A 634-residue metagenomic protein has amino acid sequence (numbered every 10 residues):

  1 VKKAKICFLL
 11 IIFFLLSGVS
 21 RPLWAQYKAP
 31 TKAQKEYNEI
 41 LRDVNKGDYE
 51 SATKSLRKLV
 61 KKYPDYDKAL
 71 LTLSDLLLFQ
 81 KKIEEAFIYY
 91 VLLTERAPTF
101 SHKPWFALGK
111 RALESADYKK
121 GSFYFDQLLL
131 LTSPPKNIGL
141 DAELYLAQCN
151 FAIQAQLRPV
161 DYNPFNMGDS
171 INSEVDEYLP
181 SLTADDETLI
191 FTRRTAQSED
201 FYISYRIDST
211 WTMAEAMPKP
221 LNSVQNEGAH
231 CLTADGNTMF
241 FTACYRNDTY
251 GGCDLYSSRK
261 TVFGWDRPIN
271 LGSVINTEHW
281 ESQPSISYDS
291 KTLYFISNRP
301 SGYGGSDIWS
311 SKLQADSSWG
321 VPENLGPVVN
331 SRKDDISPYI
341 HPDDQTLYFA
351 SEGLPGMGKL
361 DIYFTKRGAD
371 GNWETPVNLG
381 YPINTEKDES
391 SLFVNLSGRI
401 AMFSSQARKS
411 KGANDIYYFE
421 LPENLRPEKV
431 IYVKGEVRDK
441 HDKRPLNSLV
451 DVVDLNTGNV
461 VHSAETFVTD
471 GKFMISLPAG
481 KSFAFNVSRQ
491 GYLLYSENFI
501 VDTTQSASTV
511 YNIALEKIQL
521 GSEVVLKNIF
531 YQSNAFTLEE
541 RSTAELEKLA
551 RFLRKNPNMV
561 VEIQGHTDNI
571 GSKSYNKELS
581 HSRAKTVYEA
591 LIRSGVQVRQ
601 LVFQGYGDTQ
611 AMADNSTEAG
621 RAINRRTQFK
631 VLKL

Functional and structural regions predicted by a protein language model:
T31-D65: Alpha-helical segment of the N-proximal tetratricopeptide repeat
Q34, F79, F100-K103, A107 (+7 more regions): Short, conserved micro-motifs composed of acidic
S351, P355-G358, N556, Q564-L634: Periplasmic OmpA-like peptidoglycan-binding domain that tethers envelope proteins to the cell wall
N456-K472: Short, acidic Ser/Thr/Gly-rich low-complexity loop/linker segments typical of extracellular and cell-surface proteins
G471, K481-G491: A short, solvent-exposed beta-strand micro-motif common in secreted/extracellular proteins
Q490-N512: Structured interaction patches on ligand/partner-binding surfaces of diverse proteins
Q519-M559, T567-E578: Short, solvent-exposed beta-strand/turn patches at coil↔beta or beta↔helix junctions that act as interaction loops
